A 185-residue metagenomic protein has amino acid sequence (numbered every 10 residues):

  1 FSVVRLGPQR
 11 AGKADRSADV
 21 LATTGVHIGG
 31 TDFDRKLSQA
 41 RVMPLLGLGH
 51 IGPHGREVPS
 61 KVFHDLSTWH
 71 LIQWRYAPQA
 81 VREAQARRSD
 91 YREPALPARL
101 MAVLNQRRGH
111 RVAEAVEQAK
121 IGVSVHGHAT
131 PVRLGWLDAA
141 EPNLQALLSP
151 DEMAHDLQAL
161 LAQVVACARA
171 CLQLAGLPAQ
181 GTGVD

Functional and structural regions predicted by a protein language model:
F1, R35-Q39, H110, E114 (+3 more regions): Feature representing long, continuous alpha-helical segments
F1-S2, V184-D185: Extended, hydrophobic alpha-helical segments in both membrane/secreted and soluble proteins
V3-D138: Phosphate-binding glycine-rich/basic clefts of nucleotide- and phosphate-handling proteins, predominantly
D19-T23, P97-A102, A146-D156, A179-V184: Glycine- and acidic
L37, V58-S60, H64-S67, Q145-M153 (+1 more regions): General structural signal for secondary-structure boundaries
A119-G122, H155-G183: Phosphate/ATP-binding catalytic cores across multiple sugar-kinase/actin-like superfamilies, primarily ASKHA
A129-A159: A contiguous, well-structured pocket-lining segment that forms one wall/lid of small-molecule binding clefts in soluble
